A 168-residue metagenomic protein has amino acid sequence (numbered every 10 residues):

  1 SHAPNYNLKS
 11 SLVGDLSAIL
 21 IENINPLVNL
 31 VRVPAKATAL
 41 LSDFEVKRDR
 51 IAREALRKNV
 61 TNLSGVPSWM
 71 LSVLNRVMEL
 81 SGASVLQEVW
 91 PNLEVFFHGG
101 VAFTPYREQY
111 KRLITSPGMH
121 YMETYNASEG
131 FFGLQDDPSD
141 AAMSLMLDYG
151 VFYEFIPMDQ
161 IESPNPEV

Functional and structural regions predicted by a protein language model:
N7-V168: Active-site glycine/GP-rich loop and adjacent strand/helix microenvironment that borders small-molecule binding pockets
